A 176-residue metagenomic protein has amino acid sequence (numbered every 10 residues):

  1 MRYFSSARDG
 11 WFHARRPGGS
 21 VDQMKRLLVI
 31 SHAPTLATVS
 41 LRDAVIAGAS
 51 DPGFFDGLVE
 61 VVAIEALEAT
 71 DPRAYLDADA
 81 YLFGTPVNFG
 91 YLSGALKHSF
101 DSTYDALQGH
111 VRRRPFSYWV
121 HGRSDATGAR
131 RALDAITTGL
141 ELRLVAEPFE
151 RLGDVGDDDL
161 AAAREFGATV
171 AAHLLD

Functional and structural regions predicted by a protein language model:
K25-G53: N-terminal beta1-alpha1 ligand-phosphate binding loop
T35-L36, F89, V120-D125, R151-G156: Short histidine/acidic/glycine/proline-rich micro-motifs that form metal- and phosphate-coordinating active-site loops
A49-G57, Q108-H110: Short helix-capping segments at alpha-helix termini
F54-D56, T70, R143-D176: Glycine-rich phosphate/pyrophosphate-binding loop and the adjoining helix
L67-L144: Helix-loop-strand module that forms the ligand-binding subsite of alpha/beta enzymes
